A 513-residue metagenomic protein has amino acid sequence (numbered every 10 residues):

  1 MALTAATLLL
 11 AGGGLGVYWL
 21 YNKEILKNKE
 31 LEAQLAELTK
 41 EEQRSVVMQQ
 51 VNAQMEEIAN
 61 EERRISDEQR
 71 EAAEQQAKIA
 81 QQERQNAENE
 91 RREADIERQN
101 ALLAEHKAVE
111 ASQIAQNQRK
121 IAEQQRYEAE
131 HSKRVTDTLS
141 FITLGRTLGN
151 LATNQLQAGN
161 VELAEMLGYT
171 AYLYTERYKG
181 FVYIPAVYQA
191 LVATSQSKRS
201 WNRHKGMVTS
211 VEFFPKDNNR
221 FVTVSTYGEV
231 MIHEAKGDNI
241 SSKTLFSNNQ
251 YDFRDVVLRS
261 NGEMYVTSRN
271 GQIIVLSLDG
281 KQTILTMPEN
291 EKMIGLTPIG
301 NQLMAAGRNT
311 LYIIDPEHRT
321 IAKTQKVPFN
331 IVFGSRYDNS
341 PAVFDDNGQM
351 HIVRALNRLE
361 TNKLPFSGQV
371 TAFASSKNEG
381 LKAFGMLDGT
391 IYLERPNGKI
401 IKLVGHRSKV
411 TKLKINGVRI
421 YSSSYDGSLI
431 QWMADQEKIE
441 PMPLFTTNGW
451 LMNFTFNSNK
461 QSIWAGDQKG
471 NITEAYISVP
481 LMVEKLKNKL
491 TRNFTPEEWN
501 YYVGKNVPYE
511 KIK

Functional and structural regions predicted by a protein language model:
M1-S210, T226, M442-W450, Q461-K513: Eukaryotic protein-protein interaction scaffolds centered on beta-propeller repeats
S197-R203, I240-S247, K281-M287, T320-Q325 (+3 more regions): A short beta-strand motif characteristic of beta-propeller blades
N202-V208, S247-Y251, P288-E291, K326-F329 (+4 more regions): WD40/WD-repeat beta-propeller blade N-cap
V211, V230-E234, L276, I314 (+4 more regions): WD40-repeat beta-propellers
V211, V256, I294-L296, V332-G334 (+3 more regions): Hydrophobic core register within WD40 beta-propeller blades
N218-N219, N261-E263, G300-Q302, D338-S340 (+3 more regions): Short coil/turn segments that connect the beta-strands within blades of beta-propeller domains
F221-S225, Y265-T267, M304-A306, A342-F344 (+3 more regions): Conserved beta-strand element within WD40/beta-propeller blades
Y227-G228, G271, N309, G348 (+3 more regions): Short coil/turn segments within WD40 beta-propeller repeats
